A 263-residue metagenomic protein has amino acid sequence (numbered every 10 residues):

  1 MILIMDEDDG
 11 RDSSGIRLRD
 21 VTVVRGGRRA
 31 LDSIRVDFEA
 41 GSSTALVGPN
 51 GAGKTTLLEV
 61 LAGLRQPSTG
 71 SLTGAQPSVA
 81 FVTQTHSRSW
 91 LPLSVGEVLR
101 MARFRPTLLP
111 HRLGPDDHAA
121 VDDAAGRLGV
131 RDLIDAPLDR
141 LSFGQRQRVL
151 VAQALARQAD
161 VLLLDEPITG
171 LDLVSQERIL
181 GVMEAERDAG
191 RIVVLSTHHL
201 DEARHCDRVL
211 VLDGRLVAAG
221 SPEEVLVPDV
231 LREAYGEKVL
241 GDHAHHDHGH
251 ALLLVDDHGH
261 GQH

Functional and structural regions predicted by a protein language model:
V47-P49: The feature captures the beta-strand-to-loop junction immediately N-terminal to the Walker
A62: Helix-to-loop junction immediately C-terminal to a conserved catalytic motif
P115-L133: Conserved ABC ATPase "signature" region
P137-L141: Conserved ABC ATPase signature
L162-E166: Catalytic Walker B motif of ABC-type/P-loop ATPase nucleotide-binding domains
G214-E224: Conserved switch/coupling elements of ABC/ABC-like ATPase nucleotide-binding domains
E224-H263: ABC ATPase nucleotide-binding domains
